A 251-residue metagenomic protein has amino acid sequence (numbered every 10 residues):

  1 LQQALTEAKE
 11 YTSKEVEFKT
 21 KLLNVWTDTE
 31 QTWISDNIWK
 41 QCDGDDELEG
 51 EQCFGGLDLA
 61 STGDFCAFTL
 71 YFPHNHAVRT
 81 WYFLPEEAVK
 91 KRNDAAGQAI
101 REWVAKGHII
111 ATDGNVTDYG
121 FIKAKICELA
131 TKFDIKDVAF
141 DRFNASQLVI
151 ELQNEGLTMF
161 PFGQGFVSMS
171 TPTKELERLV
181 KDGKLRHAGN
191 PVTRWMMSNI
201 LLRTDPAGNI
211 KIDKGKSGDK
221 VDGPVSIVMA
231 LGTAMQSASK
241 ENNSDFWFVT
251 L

Functional and structural regions predicted by a protein language model:
L1-F54, G63, W81-A88, R92-D113: Non-catalytic, compositionally simple segments
L48-H76: Gly/Thr-rich phosphate-binding beta-strand-loop-beta motif of the actin/hexokinase/Hsp70
D58-T62, P73, F83-P85, F140-A145 (+2 more regions): An acidic- and aromatic-residue-enriched active-site/binding cleft used to recognize and process polar
D64-F65, I126, L148, M159 (+1 more regions): Extended, hydrophobic alpha-helical segments in both membrane/secreted and soluble proteins
A95-I100, A105-G107, E151, E155-E241: Metal-dependent DNA phosphodiester-chemistry modules and their immediately adjacent helices/loops in DNA-processing
W103, H108-I135: Short, basic/hydrophobic alpha-helical segments
K132-N144, L148-V149: Short glycine-rich phosphate-binding loop at a beta-alpha junction
K240-L251: Acidic, low-complexity intrinsically disordered tails
